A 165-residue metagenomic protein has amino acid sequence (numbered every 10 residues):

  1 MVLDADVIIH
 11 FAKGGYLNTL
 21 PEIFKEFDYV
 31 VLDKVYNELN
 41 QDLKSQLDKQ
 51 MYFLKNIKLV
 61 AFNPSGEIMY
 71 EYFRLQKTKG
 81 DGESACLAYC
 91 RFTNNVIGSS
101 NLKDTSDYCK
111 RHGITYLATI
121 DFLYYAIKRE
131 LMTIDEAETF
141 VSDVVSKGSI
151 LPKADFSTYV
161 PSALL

Functional and structural regions predicted by a protein language model:
V2-L3, K13-G15, T19-P64, I120-Y124: PIN/NYN-family metal-dependent endoribonuclease catalytic core
L3, S99-S100: Short beta-strand scaffold positions
V7, V35, C86, D104-T105: Alpha-helix capping/helix-boundary segments
H10-T19, S106-H112: Short active-site loop/helix that positions an aromatic residue
L43-S45, T105-L165: Acidic, PIN/NYN-like endoribonuclease modules and their adjacent C-terminal/linker elements
N56-T93: Helix-adjacent hinge/juxtasegments
G80-V96, D104, Y125, F140-D143: Acidic, metal-associated active-site segment
